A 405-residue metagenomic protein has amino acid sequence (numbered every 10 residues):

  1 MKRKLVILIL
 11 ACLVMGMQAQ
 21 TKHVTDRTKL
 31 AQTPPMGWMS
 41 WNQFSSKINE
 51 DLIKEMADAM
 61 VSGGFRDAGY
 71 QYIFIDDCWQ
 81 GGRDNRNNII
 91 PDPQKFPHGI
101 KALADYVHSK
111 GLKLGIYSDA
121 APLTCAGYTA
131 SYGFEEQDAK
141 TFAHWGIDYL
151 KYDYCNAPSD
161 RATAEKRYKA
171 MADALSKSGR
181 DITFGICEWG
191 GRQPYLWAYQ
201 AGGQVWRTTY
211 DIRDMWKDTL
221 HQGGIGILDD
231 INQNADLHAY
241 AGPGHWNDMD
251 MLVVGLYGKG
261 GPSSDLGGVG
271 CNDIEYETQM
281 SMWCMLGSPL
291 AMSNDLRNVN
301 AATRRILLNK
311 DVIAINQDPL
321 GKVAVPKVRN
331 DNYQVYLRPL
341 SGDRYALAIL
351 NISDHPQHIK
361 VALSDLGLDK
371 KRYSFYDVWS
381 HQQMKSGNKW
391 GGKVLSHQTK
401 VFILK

Functional and structural regions predicted by a protein language model:
M1-K22: Bacterial Sec-dependent N-terminal signal peptides
Q20-E50, K54: N-terminal module-boundary/linker segments of secreted carbohydrate-active enzymes
P34-S40, G69-D76, K113-S118, D148-D153 (+6 more regions): Structural recognition of the beta-strand scaffold that forms the well-ordered cores of secreted hydrolase catalytic
M56, M60-R161, R167: Aromatic-lined carbohydrate-binding/catalytic grooves of carbohydrate-active enzymes
T183-A291: Glycan-recognition surfaces
E277, W283-L286, A291-S293, R329-L368: Carbohydrate-binding surface patches
T278-K327: Catalytic cores of secreted or luminal carbohydrate-active enzymes
K385-K405: C-terminal beta-strand-rich structural cap/linker in extracellular carbohydrate-active enzymes
